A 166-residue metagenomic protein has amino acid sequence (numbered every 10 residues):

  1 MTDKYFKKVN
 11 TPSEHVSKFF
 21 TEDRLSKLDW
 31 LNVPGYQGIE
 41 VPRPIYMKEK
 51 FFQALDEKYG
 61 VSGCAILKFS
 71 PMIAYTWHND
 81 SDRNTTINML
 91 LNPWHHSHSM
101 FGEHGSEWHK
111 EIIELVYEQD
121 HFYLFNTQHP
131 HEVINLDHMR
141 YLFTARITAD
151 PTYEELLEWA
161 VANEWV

Functional and structural regions predicted by a protein language model:
M1-Y59, A65-I66: Non-heme Fe(II)/2-oxoglutarate
F6, N32, R83, H95 (+2 more regions): Low-complexity, compositionally biased segments
F6-K7, V16, F20, Q37 (+8 more regions): Compositionally biased, intrinsically disordered low-complexity regions enriched in proline and serine
N10-T11, L91, A145-A149: Short beta-strand-to-loop capping motifs
S13, M72, H95, H131 (+1 more regions): Residues that cap or initiate secondary-structure elements
T21, E57-V61, E158-V166: Generic surface-pattern signal
G60-N126, Y141: Catalytic core of non-heme Fe(II) oxygenases with the double-stranded beta-helix
E103-V166: Catalytic core of Fe(II)/2-oxoglutarate
